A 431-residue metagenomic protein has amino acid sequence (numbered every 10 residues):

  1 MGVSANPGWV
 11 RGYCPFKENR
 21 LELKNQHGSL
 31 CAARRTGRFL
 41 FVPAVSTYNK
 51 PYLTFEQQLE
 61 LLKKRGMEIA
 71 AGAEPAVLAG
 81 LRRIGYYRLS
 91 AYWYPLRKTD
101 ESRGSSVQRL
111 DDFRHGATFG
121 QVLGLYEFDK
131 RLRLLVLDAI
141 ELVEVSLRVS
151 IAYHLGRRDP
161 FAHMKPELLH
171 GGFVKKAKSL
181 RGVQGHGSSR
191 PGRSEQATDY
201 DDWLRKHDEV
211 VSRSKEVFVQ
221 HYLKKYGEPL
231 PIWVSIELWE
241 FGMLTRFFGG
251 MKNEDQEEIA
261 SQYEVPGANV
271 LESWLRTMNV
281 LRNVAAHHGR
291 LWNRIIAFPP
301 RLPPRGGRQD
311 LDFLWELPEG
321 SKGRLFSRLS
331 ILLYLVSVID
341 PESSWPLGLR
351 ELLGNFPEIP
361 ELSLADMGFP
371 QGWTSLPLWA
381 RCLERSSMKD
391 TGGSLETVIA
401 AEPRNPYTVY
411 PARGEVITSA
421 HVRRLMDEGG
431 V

Functional and structural regions predicted by a protein language model:
G2-N6, E22, C31, T408 (+1 more regions): Ser/Thr/Pro/Gly-rich low-complexity, intrinsically disordered segments
G12, K17-N19, T397: Short, low-complexity, intrinsically disordered N-terminal modules that encode targeting/processing signals
F16, E22-K24, G28-S387: Long, contiguous internal "core" modules enriched in hydrophobic/ aromatic residues
G393-V431: Short interaction-prone segments
